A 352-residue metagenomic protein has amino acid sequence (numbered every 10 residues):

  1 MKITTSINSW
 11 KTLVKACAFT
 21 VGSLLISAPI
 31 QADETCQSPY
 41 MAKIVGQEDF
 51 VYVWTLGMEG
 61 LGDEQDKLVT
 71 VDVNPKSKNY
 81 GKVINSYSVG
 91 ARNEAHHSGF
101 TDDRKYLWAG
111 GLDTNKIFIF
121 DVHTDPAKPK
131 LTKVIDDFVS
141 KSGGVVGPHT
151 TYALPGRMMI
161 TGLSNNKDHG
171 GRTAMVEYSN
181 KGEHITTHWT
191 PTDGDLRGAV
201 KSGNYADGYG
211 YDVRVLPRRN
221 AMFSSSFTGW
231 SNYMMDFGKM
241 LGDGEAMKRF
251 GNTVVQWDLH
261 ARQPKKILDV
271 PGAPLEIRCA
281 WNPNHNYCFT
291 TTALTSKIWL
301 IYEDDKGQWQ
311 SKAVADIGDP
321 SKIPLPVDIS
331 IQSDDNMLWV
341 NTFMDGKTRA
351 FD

Functional and structural regions predicted by a protein language model:
D33-V73, N79-L112: Beta-strand-rich domains and repeat architectures in extracellular enzymes and scaffolds, especially beta-propellers
G46-D63, T161-R172, S225-R249, K347-F351: Short, conserved, GDST-rich strand-edge loop motifs in beta-rich repeat architectures
L56-M58, L112, V122, L163-N165 (+5 more regions): Short loop/turn segments immediately following the C-termini of beta-strands
V71-N79, I119-P129, E177-I185, L300-K312 (+1 more regions): Short loop/turn segments immediately following beta-strands, especially the blade-tip and inter-blade linker loops
N79-A153: Blade-loop segments of beta-propeller domains
K82-E94, T132-G144, T187-G208, P264-G272 (+1 more regions): Surface-exposed loop and turn segments in beta-propeller and other repeat-based domains that flank or scaffold
T101, G203-N336, F343-K347: Beta-propeller domains
V122-P217: Asp-box/WD-like beta-propeller blade repeats and closely related beta-sheet repeat scaffolds
